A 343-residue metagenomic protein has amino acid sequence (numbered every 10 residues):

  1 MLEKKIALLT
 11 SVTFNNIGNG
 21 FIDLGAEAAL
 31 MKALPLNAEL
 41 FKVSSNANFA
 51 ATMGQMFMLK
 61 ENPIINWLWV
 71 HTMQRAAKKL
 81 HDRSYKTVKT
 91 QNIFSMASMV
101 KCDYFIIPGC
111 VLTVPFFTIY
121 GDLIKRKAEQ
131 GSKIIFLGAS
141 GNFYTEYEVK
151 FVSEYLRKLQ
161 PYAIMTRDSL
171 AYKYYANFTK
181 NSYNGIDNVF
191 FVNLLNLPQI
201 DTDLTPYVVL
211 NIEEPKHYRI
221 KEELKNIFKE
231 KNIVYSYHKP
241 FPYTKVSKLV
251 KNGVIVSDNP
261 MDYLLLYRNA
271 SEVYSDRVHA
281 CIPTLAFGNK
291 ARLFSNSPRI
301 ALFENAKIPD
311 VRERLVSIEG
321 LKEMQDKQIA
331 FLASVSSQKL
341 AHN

Functional and structural regions predicted by a protein language model:
M1-N343: Active-site anion-handling motifs in enzyme catalytic cores
